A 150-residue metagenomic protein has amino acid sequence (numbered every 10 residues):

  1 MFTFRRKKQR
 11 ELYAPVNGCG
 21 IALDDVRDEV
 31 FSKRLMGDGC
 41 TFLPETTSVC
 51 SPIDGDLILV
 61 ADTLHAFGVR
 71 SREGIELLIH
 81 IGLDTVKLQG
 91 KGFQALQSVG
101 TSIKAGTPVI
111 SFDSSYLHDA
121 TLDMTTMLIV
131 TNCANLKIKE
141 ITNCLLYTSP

Functional and structural regions predicted by a protein language model:
K8-Y13, G39-F67: Short, glycine/small-residue-enriched coil/turn segments at secondary-structure junctions
V16-G20, T46-L57, L83-T85, G90-F93 (+4 more regions): Generic structural motif
D24-S48: Short glycine/threonine/proline-enriched tight-turn/helix- or strand-capping micro-motif at secondary-structure
R27, T63-L64, V109-S111, S115-L117: Short, charged beta-turn/beta-strand-edge "cap" motif at the junction between a beta-strand and an adjacent loop
D28-F31, L64-G68, T126: Short aromatic-glycine-enriched beta-strand elements
L35-D38, R72-E73, Y116-N135: Short, compositionally biased
L57-V86: Zn2+-dependent peptidoglycan hydrolase active-site motif and core
Y147-P150: Conserved small/polar residues in nucleotide/adenosyl-binding loops
